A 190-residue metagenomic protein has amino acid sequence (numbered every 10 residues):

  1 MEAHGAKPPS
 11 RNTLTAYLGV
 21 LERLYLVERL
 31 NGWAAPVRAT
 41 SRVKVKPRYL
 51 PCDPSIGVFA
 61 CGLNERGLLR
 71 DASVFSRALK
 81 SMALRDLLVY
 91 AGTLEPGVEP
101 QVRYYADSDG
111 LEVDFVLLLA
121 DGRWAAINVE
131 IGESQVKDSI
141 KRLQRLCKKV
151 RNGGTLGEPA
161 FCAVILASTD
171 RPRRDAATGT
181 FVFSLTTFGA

Functional and structural regions predicted by a protein language model:
M1-R123: Accessory nucleic acid-recognition modules appended to NTPase machines
L50, R103, A125-I127, A163-I165 (+1 more regions): Hydrophobic/aromatic beta-strand patches that form the interior of the parallel beta-sheet core in alpha/beta enzyme
F59, V136-D138, R171-A176: Switch/connector loops and helix/strand junctions flanking conserved nucleotide-binding motifs in nucleotide-processing
G92-P96, R145-E158: Arginine/glycine-rich "motif VI" loop of SF2 helicases in the C-terminal RecA-like domain
G122-Q135: Active-site ExK catalytic segment of metal-dependent nucleases
G122-W124, G157-F161: Short glycine-/polar-rich loops that comprise or flank the Walker A/P-loop and associated switch/sensor motifs
G132-N152: Mg2+/Mn2+-dependent nuclease catalytic core
I165-A190: Domain-level recognition of nuclease-like catalytic cores that cleave nucleotide substrates
